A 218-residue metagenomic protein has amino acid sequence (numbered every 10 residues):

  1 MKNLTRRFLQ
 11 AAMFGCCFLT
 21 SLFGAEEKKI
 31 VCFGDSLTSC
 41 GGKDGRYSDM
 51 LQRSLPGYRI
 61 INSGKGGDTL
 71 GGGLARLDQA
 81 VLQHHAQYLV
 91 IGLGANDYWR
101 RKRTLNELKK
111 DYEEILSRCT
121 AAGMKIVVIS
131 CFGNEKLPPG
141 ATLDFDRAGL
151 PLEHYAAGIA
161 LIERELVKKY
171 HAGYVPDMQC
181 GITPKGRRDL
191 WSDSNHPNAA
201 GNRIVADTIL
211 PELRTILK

Functional and structural regions predicted by a protein language model:
M1, T5-Q10: N-terminal export leaders
Q10-T20: Bacterial N-terminal signal peptides
F23-Y88: Serine-esterase "nucleophile elbow" of acetyl-processing enzymes
S36-S39, K65-L70, A95-W99, F132-K136 (+2 more regions): Solvent-exposed loop/turn segments at secondary-structure junctions within structured extracellular/periplasmic domains
K43, K136-K218: Catalytic His-Asp segment of secreted/periplasmic serine-dependent ester chemistry enzymes
D44, S48, Q52, L74-D78 (+5 more regions): Extracytoplasmic/secreted envelope proteins and their assembly/folding machinery, especially bacterial periplasmic
Y58-R76, A80-H84, D97-I126: Internal alpha/beta domain cores that form substrate/cofactor-binding pockets in large enzymes and binding proteins
G92, N96, L116-A157: Active-site segments of SGNH/GDSL-like serine hydrolases that catalyze O-acetyl group transfer/hydrolysis on lipids
